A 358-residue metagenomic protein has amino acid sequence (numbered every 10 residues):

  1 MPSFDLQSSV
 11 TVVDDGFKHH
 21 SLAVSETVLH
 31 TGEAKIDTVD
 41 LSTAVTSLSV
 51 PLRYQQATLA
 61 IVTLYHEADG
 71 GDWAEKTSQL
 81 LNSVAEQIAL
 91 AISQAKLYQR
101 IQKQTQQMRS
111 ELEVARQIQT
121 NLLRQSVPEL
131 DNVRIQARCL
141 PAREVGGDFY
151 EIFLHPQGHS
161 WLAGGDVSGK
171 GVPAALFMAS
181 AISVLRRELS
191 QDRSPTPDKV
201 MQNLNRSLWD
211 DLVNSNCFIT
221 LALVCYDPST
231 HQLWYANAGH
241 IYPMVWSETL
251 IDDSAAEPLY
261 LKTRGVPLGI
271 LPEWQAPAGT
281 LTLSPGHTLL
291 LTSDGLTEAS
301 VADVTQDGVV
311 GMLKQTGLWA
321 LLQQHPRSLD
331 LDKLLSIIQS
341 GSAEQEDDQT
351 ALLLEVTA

Functional and structural regions predicted by a protein language model:
M1-S25, Q157, V167: GAF sensory/regulatory domain recognition with acknowledged cross-activation on helical regulatory dimers
H20-K35, L122: Soluble sensory domains of the PAS superfamily and closely related sensory modules
S21, A74-T77, Q94, A174 (+2 more regions): The cytosolic transmitter module of two-component sensor histidine kinases
K35-T38, A44-R53, A60-T63: A short, aliphatic-rich beta-strand micro-motif
L52-Q55, E67-D69, V167, Y226: Sensor-regulatory modules in signal-transduction proteins
N82-A89: Allosteric cytosolic regulatory segments
R100-T288, S336, A343-A358: … and, occasionally, acidic/histidine-rich disordered N-termini of signaling adaptors
A222, G279-L291, L296-A358: C-terminal catalytic subdomain
